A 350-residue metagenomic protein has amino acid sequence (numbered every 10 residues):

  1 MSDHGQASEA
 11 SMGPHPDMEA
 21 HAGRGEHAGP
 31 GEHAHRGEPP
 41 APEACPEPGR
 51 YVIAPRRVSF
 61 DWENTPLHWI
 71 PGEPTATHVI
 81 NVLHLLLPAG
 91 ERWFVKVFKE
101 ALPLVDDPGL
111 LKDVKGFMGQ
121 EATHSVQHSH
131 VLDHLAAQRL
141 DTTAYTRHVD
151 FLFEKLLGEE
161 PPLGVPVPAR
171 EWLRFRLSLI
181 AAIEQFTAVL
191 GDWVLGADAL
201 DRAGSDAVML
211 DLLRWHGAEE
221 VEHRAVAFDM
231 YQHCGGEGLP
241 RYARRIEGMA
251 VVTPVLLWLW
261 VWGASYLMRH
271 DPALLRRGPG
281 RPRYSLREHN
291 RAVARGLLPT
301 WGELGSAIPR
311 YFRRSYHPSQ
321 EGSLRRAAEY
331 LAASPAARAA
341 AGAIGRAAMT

Functional and structural regions predicted by a protein language model:
S2-S8, G13-H15, H21, H33-T350: Non-heme di-metal
